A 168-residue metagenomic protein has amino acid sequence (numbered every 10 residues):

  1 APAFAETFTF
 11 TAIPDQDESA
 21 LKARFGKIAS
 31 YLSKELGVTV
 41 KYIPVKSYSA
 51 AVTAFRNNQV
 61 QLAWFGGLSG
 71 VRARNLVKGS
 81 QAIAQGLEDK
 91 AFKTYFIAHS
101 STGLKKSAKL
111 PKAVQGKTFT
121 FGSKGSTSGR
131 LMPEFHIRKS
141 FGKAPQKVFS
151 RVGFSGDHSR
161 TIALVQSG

Functional and structural regions predicted by a protein language model:
P2-A5: Sec/Tat signal peptide C-region and signal peptidase I cleavage site
T7-F25, S128: Extracytoplasmic "Venus flytrap"
A20-K27, Y31, A50, A54 (+6 more regions): Extracytoplasmic/secreted proteins, especially bacterial periplasmic and envelope-associated proteins
K27-G66: N-terminal, post-signal-peptide region of Sec/Tat-exported proteins
K27-L36, S128-F154: Ligand-binding cleft/hinge of the Venus flytrap
S49-A63, L76-V77, D157-G168: Short helices/loops that flank or line small-molecule/ion binding pockets
A73-Q85: Ligand-binding "clamshell"
G86-K143: A conserved helix-loop-strand patch within extracytoplasmic ligand-binding domains of the periplasmic binding
